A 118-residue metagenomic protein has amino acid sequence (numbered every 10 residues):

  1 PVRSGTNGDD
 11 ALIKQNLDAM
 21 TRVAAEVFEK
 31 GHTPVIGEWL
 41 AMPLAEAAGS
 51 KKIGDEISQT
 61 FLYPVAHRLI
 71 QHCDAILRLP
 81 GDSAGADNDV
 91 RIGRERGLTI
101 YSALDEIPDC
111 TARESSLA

Functional and structural regions predicted by a protein language model:
P1-A118: Catalytic phosphate/metal-binding cores of nucleic-acid and nucleotide-processing enzymes, i.e., regions that mediate
